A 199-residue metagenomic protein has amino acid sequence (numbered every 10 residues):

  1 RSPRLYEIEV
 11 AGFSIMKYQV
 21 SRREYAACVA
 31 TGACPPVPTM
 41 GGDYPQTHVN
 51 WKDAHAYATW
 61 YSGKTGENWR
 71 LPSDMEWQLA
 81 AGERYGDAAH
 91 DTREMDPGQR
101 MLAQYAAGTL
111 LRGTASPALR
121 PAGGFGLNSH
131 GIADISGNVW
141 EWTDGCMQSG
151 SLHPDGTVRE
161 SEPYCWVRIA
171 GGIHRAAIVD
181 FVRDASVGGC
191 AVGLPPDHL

Functional and structural regions predicted by a protein language model:
R1, I15, Y25, Q46 (+5 more regions): Bulky hydrophobic/aromatic "packing anchor" residues in well-ordered structure
R1-P36, P45-K52, G137: A short glycine-rich, aromatic-capped structural motif
R22, G41-Q104, P121, W142: Short, well-ordered surface patches within globular domains
A103-S136: Short, well-ordered junction/capping motifs at the entry into regular secondary structure
G126-N128, R159-L199: Disulfide-stabilized, aromatic/cysteine-rich ligand-recognition loop
G137-D144: Active-site-proximal beta-strands of protease catalytic cores
D144-P154: Cytochrome P450 core scaffold surrounding the K-helix E-X-X-R motif and the conserved "meander" helix-loop region
